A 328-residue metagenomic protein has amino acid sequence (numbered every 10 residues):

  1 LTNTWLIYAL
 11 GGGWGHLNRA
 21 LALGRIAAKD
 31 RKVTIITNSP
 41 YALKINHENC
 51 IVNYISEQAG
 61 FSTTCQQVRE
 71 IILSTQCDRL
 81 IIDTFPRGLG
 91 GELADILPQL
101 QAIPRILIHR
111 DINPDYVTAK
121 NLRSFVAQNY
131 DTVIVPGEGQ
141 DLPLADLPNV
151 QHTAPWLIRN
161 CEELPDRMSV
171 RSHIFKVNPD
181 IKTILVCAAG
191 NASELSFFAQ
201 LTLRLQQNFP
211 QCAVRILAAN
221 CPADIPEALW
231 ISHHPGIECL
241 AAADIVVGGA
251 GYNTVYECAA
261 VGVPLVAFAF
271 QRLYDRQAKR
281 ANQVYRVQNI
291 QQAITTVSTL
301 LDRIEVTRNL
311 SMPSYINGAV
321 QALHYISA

Functional and structural regions predicted by a protein language model:
L1-V214, C221-A328: Nucleotide-activated sugar donor-binding and catalytic core shared by glycosyltransferases and related lipid-linked
